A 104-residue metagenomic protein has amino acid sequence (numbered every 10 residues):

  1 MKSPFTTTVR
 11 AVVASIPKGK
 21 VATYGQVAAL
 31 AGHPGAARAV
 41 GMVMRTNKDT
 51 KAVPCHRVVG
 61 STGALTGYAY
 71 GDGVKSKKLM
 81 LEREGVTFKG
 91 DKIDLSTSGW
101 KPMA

Functional and structural regions predicted by a protein language model:
M1-A104: Nucleic acid-binding interface residues in structured DNA/RNA-binding domains, emphasizing the DNA-engaging scaffolds
